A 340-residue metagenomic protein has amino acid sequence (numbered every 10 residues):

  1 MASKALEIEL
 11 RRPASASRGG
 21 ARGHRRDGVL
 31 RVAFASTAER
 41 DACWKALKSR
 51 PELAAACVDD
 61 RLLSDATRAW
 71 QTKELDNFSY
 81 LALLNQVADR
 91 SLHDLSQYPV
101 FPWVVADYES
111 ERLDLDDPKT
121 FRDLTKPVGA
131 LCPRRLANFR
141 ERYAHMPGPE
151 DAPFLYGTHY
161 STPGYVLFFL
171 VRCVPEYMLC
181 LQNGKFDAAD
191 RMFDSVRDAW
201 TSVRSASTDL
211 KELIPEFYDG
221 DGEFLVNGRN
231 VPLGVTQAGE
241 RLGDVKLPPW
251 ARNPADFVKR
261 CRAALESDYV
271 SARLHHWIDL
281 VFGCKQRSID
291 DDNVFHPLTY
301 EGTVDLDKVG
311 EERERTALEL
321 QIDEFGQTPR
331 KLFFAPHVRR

Functional and structural regions predicted by a protein language model:
A2-L62: Acidic, Ser/Thr- and proline-rich intrinsically disordered linker/docking segments of eukaryotic scaffolds
C57-R340: Long, non-catalytic protein-protein interaction scaffolds
